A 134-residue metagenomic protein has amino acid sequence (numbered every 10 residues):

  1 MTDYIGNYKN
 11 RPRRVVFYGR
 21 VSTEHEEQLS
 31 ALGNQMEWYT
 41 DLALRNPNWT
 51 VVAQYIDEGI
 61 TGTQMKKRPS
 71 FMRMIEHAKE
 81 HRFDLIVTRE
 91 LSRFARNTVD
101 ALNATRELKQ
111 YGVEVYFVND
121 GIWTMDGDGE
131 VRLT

Functional and structural regions predicted by a protein language model:
M1-T134: Short, structured surface patches at the beginning of a domain
